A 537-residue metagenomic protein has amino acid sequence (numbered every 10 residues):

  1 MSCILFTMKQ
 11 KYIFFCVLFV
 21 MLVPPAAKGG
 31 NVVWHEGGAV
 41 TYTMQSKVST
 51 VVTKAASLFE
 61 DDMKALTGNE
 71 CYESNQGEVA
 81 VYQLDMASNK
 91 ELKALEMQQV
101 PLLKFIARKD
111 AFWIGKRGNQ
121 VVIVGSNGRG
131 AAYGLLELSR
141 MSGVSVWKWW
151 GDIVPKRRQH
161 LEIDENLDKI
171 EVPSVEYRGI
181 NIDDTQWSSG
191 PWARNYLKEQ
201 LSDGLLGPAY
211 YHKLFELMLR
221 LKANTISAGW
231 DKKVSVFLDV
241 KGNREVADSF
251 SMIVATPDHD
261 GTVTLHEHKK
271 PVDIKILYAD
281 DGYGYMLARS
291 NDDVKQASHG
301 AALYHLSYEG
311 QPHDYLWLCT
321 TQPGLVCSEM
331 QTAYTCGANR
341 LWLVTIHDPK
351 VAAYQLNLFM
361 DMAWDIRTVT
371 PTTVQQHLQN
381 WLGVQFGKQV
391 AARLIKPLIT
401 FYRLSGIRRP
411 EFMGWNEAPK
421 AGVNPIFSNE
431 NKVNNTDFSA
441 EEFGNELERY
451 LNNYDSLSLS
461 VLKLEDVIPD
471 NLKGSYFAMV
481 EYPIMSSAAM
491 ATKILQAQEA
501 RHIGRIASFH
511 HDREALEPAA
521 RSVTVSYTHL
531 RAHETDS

Functional and structural regions predicted by a protein language model:
Y12-M21: Sec-dependent N-terminal signal peptides
G29-V172: Contiguous, structured surface segment used for ligand recognition
W150-D203, Y210, E216-G229, S298: An acidic-aromatic substrate-binding cleft motif
V234-V254: Aromatic-lined substrate-binding rim segments of carbohydrate-active enzymes
D248, D260-A297, L451, D455 (+2 more regions): Gly/Pro-rich turn-and-neighbor structural signature
H299-C319: Active-site clefts of carbohydrate-active enzymes
R367-I426: Charged, amphipathic alpha-helical linkers/stalks
H529-D536: Single conserved hydrophobic/aromatic residue that forms the stacking wall/gate of nucleotide- or nucleobase-binding
